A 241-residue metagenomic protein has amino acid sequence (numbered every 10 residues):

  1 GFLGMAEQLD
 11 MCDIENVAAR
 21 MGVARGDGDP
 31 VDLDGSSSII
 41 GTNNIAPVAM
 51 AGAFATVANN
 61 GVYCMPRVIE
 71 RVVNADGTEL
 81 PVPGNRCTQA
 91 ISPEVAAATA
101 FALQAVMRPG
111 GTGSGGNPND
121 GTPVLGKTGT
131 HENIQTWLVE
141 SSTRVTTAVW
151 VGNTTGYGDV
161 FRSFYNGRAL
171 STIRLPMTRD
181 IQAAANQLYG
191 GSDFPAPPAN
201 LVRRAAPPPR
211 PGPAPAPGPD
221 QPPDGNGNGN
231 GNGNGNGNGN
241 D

Functional and structural regions predicted by a protein language model:
G1-R25, D32-N59, A105: Active-site-adjacent helix/loop patches that line small-molecule binding or acyl-intermediate pockets
M5-L9, N16-R20, D29-L33, M65-E70 (+1 more regions): Short coil/turn segments at secondary-structure boundaries
D10-D13, D27-D34, D76, D120 (+7 more regions): Acidic-enriched, low-complexity/disordered segments with a strong bias for Aspartate over Glutamate
N43-P213: A penicillin-recognizing enzyme superfamily signal
P198-D241: Proline/serine/threonine-rich low-complexity "mucin-like" segments in extracytoplasmic/periplasmic regions that act as
